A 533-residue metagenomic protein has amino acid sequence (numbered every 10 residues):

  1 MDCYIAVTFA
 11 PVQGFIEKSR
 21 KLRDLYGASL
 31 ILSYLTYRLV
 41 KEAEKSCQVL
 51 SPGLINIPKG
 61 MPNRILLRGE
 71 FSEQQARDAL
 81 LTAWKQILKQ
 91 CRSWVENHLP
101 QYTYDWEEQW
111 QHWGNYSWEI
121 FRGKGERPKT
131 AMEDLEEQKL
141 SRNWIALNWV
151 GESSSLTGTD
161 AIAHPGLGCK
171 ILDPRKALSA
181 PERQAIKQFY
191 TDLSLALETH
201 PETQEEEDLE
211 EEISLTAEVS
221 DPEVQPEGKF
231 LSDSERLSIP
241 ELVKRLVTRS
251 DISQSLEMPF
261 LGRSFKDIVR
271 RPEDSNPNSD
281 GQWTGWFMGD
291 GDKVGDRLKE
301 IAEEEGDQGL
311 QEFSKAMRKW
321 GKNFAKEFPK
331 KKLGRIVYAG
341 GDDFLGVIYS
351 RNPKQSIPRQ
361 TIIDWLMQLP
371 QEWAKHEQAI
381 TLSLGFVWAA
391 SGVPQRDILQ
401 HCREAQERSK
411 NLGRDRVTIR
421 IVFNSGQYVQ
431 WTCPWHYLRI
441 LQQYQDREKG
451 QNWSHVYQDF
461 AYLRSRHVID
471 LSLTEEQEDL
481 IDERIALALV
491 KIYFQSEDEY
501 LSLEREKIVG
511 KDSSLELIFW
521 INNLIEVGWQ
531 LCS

Functional and structural regions predicted by a protein language model:
M1-S533: Regulatory and interdomain segments flanking nucleotide-handling catalytic cores in signaling/defense enzymes
